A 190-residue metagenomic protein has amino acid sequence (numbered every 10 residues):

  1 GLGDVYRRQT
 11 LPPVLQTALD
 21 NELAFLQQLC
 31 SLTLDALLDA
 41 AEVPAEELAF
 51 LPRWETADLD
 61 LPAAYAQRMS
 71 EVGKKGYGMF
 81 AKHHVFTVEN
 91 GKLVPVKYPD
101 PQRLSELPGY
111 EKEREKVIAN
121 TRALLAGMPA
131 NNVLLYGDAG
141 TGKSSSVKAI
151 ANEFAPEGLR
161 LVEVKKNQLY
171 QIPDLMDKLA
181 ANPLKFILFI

Functional and structural regions predicted by a protein language model:
L2-Y6: Short, small-residue-biased leader/transition segments that mark boundaries at the very start of proteins
R7-F50: Phosphate/adenylate-binding glycine loop and adjacent helical scaffold
L38-P95: Interdomain "pre-motor" coupling segment immediately N-terminal to P-loop NTPase/helicase cores
P95-E115: Dynamic helix-loop-helix/coil hinge segments at AAA+ ATPase domain boundaries and subdomain interfaces
V96-Y98, R122-A130: Phosphate-binding P-loop
K112-A126: Pre-Walker A adenine-sensing motif
N132-V162: Walker A/P-loop
N152-K185: AAA+/P-loop NTPase substrate/partner-engagement loops
